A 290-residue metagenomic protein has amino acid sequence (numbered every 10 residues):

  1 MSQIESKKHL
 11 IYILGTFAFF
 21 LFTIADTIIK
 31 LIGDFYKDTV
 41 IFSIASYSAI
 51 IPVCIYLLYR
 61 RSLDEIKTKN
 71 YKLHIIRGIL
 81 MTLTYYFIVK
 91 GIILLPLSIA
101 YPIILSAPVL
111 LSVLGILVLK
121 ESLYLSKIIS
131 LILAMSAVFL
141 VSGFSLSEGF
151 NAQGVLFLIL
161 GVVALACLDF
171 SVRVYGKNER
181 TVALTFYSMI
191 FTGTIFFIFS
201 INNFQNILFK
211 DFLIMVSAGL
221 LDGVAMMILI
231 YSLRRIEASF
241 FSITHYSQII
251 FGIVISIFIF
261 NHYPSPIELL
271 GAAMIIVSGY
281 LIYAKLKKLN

Functional and structural regions predicted by a protein language model:
M1-V40, E148-V174, N290: Glycine-/small-residue-enriched transmembrane alpha-helix faces in small-molecule transporters and effluxers
S2-I4, A49-K69, S136-G149, F191-D211 (+2 more regions): Membrane-interface helix-cap regions at the ends of transmembrane helices in multi-pass membrane proteins
L10-A18, L57, L63-F87, A152-G161 (+1 more regions): Loop-to-transmembrane-helix transition segments
I11, F35-L83, V163-L168, F186-N202: Transmembrane alpha-helices of multi-pass small-molecule transport proteins
F19-I24, C54, G78-Y86, P108-V113 (+7 more regions): Hydrophobic/small/kink-forming positions within alpha-helical transmembrane segments of polytopic membrane proteins
I88, A107-I129, I250-L269: C-terminal transmembrane-helix exit sites in multi-pass transporters
A100-S106, Y175-F191, M226-I257: Helix-helix packing/entry segments at the starts of transmembrane helices
S126-G143, I267-L286: Hydrophobic transmembrane alpha-helices of multi-pass small-molecule transport proteins
